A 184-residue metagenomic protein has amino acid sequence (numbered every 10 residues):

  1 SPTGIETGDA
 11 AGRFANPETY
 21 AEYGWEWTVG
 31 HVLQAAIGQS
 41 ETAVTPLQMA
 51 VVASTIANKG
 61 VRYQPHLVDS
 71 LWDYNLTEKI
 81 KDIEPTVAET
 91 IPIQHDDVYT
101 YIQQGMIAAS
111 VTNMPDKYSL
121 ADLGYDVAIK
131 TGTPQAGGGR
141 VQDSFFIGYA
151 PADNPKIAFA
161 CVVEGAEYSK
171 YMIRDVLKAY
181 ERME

Functional and structural regions predicted by a protein language model:
S1-C161: Beta-lactam-recognizing serine transpeptidase/beta-lactamase-like catalytic domain environment
E78-A88, M172-E184: Short, gly/Ser/Thr-rich active-site loops of penicillin-recognizing serine hydrolases
V162-A166: Ligand-site clamp/hinge motif
S169: Phosphate/oxyanion-binding active-site loops and adjacent basic polyanion-contact surfaces
